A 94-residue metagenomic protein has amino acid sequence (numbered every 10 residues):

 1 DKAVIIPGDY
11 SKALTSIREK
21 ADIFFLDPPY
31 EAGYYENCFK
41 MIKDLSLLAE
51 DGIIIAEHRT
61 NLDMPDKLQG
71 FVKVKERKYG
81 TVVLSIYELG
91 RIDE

Functional and structural regions predicted by a protein language model:
D1-E94: Class I S-adenosyl-L-methionine-dependent methyltransferase catalytic core
